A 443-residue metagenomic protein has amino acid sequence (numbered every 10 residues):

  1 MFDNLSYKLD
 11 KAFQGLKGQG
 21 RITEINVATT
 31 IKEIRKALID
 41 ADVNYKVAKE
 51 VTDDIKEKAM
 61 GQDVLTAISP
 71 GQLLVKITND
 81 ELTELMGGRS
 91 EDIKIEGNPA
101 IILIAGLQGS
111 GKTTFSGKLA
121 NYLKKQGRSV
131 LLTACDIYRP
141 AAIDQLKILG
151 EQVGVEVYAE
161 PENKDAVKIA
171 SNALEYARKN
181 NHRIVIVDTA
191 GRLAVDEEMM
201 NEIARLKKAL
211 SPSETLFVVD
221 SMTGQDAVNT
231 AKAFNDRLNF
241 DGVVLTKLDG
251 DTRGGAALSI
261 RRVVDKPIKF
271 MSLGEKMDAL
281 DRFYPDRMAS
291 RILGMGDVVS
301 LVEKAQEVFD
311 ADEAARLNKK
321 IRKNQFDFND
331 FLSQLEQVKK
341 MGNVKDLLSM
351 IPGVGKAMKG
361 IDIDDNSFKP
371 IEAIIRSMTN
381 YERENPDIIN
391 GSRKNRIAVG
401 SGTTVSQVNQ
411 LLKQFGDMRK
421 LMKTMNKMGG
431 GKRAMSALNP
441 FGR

Functional and structural regions predicted by a protein language model:
F2-Q19, R287-R443: Long amphipathic alpha-helical segments used for membrane anchoring, targeting, substrate engagement, or oligomerization
K8-K11, G15-C135, A142-N163, A170-K179 (+1 more regions): Primarily NTPase-proximal linker/entry elements flanking Walker-type ATP/GTP-binding cores
L16, D42-N44, T78, L107 (+9 more regions): Residue-level signature of catalytic and energy-coupling elements of molecular machines, predominantly ATP/GTP-dependent
Q19, N26, T66, D92-E96 (+15 more regions): Replace "in large, NTP-powered and nucleic-acid-processing enzymes" with "in large, NTP-powered factors and other
T29, E33, E50, D54 (+8 more regions): Amphipathic alpha-helical interaction segments
G109-S110, Y138-P140, K164-A166, G191-V195 (+2 more regions): Short, small-residue-enriched loops and turns at beta-alpha junctions that line or gate enzyme active sites
Q126-L131, V153-V157, V185, L210-T215 (+2 more regions): Short, surface-exposed connector motifs at secondary-structure boundaries
A170-A173, R178, H182, A194 (+2 more regions): Conserved phosphate-handling catalytic cores of large alpha/beta enzymes
